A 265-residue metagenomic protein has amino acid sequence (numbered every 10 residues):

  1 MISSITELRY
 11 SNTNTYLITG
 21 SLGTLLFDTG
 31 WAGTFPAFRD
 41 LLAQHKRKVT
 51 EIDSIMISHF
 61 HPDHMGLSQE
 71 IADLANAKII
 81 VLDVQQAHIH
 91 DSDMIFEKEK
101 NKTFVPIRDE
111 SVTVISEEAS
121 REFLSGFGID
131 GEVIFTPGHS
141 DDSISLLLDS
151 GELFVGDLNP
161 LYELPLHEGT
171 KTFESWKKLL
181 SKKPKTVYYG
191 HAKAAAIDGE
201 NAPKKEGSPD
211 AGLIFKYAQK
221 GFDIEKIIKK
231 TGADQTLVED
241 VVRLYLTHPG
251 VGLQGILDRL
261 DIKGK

Functional and structural regions predicted by a protein language model:
M1-H45, S145-L158: Conserved beta-strand hairpin/beta-sheet module of binuclear metal-dependent hydrolase folds, prominently
S3, A77-K78, I129-G131, K185: A structural micro-motif
T6-L8, V114, I134-P137: Short Gly/Pro-enriched turn/cap motifs at secondary-structure boundaries
L25-F27, M56, I79, E152-F154 (+1 more regions): Residue-level marker for buried hydrophobic side chains located in beta-strands that build the well-ordered beta-sheet
A32-G33, D130-A211: Metallo-beta-lactamase
G33-P36, A43-F123: Active-site HxH/HxHxD metal-binding segment of metal-dependent hydrolases
F173-K265: Accessory terminal helices/loops
